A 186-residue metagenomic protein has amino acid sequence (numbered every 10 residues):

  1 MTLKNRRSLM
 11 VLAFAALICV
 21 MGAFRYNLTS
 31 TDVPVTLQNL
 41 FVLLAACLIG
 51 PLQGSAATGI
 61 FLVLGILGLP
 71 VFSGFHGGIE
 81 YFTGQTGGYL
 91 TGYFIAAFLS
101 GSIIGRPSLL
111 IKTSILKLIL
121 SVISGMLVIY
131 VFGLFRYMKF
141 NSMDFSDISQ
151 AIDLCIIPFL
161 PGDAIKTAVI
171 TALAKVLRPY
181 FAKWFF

Functional and structural regions predicted by a protein language model:
M1-S55: Hydrophobic transmembrane alpha-helices
S8-A13, L40-L44, S55-I60, F82 (+4 more regions): Hydrophobic alpha-helical transmembrane segments
V11, V20, I79-V131: Short helix-perturbing small/polar motifs within transmembrane alpha-helices
L12, A16, V20, L44 (+10 more regions): Generic alpha-helical transmembrane segments of integral inner-membrane proteins, especially permease/transport modules
G22-P34, L62-A96: Interfacial aromatic-anchored transmembrane helix boundaries in multi-pass membrane proteins
F24, L48, G74-F75, I103 (+2 more regions): Helix-loop junctions at the membrane-solvent interface of multi-pass transporters, primarily the C-terminal
T31, I111-F186: Membrane-embedded alpha-helical hairpins and interfacial helices in multi-pass inner-membrane proteins
L48-L52, L99-S108, L177-Y180: Structural signal for the C-terminal ends of transmembrane alpha-helices and the immediately following loop
